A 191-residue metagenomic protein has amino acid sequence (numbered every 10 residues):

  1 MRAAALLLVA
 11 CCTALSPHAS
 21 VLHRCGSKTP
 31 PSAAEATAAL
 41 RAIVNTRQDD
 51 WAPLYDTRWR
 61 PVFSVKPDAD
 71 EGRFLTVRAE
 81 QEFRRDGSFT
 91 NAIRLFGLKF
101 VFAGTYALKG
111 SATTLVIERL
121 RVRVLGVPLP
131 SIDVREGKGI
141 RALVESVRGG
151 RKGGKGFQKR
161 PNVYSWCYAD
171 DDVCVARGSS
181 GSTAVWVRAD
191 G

Functional and structural regions predicted by a protein language model:
M1-S16: N-terminal chloroplast transit peptides
S16-G191: Soluble ligand-binding/transfer domains with enclosed cavities or grooves
